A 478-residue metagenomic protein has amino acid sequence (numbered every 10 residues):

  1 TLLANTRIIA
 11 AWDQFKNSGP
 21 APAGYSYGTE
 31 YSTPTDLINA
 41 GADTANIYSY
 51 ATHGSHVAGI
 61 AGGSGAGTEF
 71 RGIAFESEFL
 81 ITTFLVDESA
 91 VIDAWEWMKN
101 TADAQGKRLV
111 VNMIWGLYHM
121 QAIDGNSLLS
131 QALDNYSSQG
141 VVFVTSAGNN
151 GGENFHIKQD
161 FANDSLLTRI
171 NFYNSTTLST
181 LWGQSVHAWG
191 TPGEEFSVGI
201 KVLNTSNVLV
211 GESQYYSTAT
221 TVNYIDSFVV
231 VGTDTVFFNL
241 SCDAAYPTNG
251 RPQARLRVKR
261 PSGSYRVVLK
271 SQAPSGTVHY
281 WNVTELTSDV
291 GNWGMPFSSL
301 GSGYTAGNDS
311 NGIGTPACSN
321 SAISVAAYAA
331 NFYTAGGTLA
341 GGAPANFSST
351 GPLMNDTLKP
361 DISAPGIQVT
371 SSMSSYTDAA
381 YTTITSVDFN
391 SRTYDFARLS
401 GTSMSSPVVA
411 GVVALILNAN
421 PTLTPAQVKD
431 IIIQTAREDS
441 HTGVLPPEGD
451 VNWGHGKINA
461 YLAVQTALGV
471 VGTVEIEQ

Functional and structural regions predicted by a protein language model:
T1-A4, K107-L109, Y118-T145, N150-E195: Conserved, well-structured beta-alpha core segment at the onset of a catalytic domain
T1-A90, G106, V110, S138-V142 (+8 more regions): Subtilisin-like serine protease catalytic core
W12, K16-G19, Y25-S32, N154-R255 (+5 more regions): Extracellular S/T/G-rich loop segment that most often corresponds to the catalytic His/Ser-adjacent loop
S55-G59, S89, D93-E96, N100 (+8 more regions): Solvent-exposed, polar/charged alpha-helical surfaces in well-ordered, non-transmembrane soluble domains, broadly
E88, K99, R257-W281: Ser/Thr/Pro-rich, low-complexity mucin-like regions that serve as glycosylated stalks/linkers or repetitive adhesive
A104-Q121, G125-S127, Y136-A147, E153-H156 (+3 more regions): C-terminal subdomain of the subtilisin-like protease fold in secreted/lumenal serine endopeptidases
G276-D309, S324-A330: Long, charge-dense accessory insertions within large macromolecular proteins
